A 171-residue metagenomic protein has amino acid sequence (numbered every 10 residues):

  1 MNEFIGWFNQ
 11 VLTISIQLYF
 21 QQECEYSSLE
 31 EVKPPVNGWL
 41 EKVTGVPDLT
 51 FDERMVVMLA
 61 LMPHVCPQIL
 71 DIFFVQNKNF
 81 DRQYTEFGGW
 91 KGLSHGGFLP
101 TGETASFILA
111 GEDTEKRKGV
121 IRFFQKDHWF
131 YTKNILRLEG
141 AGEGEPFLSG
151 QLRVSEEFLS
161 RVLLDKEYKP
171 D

Functional and structural regions predicted by a protein language model:
M1-D171: Intrinsically disordered, low-complexity N-terminal extensions of AAA+/P-loop NTPases that precede the structured
